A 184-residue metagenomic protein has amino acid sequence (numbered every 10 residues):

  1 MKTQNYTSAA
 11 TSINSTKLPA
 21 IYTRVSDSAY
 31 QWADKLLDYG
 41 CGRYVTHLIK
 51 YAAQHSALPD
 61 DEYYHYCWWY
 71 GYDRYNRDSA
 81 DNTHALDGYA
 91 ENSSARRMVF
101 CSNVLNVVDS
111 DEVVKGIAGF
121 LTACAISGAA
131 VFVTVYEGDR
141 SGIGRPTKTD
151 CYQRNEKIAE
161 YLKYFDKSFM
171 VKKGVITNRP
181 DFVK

Functional and structural regions predicted by a protein language model:
M1-E91, K115, A130-K184: Class I (Rossmann-like) S-adenosyl-L-methionine-dependent methyltransferase catalytic domain, capturing the SAM-binding
A95-R97: Surface-exposed extracellular loop regions of Gram-negative outer-membrane beta-barrel proteins
V99-N103: A conserved beta-strand element that flanks and buttresses the S-adenosyl-L-methionine
V107-L121: A short, conserved alpha-helix within the catalytic core of class I
C124-S127: A generic alpha-to-beta junction signature in SAM-dependent methyltransferases
